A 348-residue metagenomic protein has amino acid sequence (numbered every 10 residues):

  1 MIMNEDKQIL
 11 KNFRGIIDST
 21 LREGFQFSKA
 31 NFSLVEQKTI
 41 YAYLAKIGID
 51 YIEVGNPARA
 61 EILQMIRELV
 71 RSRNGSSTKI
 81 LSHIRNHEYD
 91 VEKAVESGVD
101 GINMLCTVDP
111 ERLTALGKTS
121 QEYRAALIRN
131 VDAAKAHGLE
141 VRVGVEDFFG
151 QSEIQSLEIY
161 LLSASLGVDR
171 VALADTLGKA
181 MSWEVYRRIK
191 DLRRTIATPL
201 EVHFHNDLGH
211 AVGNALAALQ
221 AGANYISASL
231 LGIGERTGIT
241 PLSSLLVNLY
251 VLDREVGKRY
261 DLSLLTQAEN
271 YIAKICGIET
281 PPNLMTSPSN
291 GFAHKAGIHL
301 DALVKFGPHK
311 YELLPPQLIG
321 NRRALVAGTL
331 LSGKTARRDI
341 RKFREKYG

Functional and structural regions predicted by a protein language model:
I2-E88, A324-G333, K342, K346: N-terminal capping/small domains of soluble enzymes
E5, F13-R14, T20, E255-G348: A mid-to-C-terminal "edge-of-domain" accessory segment
R14-I16, E23-Y51, S72, E88-T198 (+1 more regions): Alpha/beta enzyme core
I47, S72, L105, N130-A133 (+8 more regions): Change "in soluble alpha/beta enzymes" to "in soluble alpha/beta proteins
Y51-G55, I80-S82, V143-V145, A172 (+2 more regions): Short catalytic-loop micro-motif centered on adjacent basic/acidic residues
A58, N86, V108-D109, D147-F149 (+4 more regions): Acidic, glycine-rich active-site loops and adjacent beta-strand->loop/helix elements that engage anionic groups
A58-S82, E88-E96, T119-E122, E153-I154 (+2 more regions): Active-site loop-helix segments enriched in His/Asp/Glu that coordinate and activate a nucleophilic water at divalent
A180-H294, I298-D301: Catalytic alpha/beta core domains of metabolic enzymes, predominantly
